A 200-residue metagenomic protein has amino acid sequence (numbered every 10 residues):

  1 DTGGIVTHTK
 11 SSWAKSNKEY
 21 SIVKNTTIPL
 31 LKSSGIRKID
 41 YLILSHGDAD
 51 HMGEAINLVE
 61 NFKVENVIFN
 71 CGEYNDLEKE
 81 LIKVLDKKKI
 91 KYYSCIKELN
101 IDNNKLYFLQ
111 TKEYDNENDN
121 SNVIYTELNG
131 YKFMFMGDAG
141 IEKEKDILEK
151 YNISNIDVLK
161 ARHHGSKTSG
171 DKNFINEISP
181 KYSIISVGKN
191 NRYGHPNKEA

Functional and structural regions predicted by a protein language model:
D1-A200: Non-globular, low-confidence helical/coil segments that flank catalytic cores
